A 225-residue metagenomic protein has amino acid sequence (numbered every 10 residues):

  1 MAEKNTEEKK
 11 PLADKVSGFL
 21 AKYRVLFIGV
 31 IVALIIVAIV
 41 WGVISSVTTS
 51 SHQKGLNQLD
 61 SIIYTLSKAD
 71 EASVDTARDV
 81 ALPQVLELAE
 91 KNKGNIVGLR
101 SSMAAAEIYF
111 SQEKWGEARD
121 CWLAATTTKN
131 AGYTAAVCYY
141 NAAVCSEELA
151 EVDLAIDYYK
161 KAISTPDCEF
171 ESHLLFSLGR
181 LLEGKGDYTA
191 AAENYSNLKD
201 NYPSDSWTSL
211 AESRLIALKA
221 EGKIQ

Functional and structural regions predicted by a protein language model:
M1-I35: N-terminal positive-inside, membrane-proximal cytosolic segments immediately preceding the first
A89-G98, Q112, T128-A135, A162-E171 (+2 more regions): Short solvent-exposed coil/turn linkers within tandem alpha-helical repeat scaffolds
